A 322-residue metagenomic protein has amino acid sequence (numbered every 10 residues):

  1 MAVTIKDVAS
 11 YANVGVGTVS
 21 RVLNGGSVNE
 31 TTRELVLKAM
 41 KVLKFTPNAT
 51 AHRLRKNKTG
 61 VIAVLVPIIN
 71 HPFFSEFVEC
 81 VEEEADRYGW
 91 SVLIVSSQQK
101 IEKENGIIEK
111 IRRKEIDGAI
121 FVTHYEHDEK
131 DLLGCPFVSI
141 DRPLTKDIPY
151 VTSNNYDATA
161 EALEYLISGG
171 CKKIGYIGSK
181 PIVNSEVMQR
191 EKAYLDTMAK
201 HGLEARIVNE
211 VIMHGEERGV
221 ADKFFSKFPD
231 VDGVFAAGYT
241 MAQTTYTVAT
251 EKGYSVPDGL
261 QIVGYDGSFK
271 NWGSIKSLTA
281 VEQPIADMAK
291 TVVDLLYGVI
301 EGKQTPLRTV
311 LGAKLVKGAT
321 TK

Functional and structural regions predicted by a protein language model:
M1-K58, K322: N-terminal helix-turn-helix DNA-binding module of bacterial transcription factors
V3-T4, V64-E164, S168, K223-S226 (+1 more regions): Alpha-helical recognition/docking segments in bacterial nutrient-uptake and carbohydrate-utilization systems
V16-S20, L54-I68, Y165, K173-K180: Short beta-strand segments enriched in small/hydrophobic residues
L35, F73-R87, A158-E161, S185-E204 (+3 more regions): Short, solvent-exposed amphipathic alpha-helices that sit in or adjacent to ligand/effector-binding or catalytic
I108, E115-V122, G175-G178, F228-T240 (+1 more regions): Periplasmic-binding protein-like
V151-Y176, E216-D222, A242, Q283-E301: Hydrophobic alpha-helical segments within soluble ligand-binding/sensing domains
A162-L203, K303, L307-K322: An alpha-beta-alpha
D222-K223, K227-K322: Flexible loop/turn connectors
